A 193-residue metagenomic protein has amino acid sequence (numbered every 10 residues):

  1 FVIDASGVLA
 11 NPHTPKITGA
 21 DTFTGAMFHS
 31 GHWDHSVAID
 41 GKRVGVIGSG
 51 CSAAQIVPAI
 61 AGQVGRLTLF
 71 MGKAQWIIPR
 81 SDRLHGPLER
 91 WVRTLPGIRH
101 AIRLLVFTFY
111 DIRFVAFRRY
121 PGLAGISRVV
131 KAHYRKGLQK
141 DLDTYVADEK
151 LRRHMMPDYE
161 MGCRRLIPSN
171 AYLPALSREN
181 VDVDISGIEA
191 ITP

Functional and structural regions predicted by a protein language model:
D4-K140, T144: Rossmann-like dinucleotide-binding core of oxidoreductases
S36, E160, V181-P193: A conserved short coil-to-beta-strand element within the FAD-binding core of flavoproteins
V130-Y134, L138, A147, L151 (+2 more regions): Alpha-helical structural motif
K150-C163, I167: Helix-loop-beta segment of a Rossmann-like dinucleotide-binding subdomain
K150-R152, A171-L173, S186-T192: Internal nucleotide-binding/catalytic subdomain
